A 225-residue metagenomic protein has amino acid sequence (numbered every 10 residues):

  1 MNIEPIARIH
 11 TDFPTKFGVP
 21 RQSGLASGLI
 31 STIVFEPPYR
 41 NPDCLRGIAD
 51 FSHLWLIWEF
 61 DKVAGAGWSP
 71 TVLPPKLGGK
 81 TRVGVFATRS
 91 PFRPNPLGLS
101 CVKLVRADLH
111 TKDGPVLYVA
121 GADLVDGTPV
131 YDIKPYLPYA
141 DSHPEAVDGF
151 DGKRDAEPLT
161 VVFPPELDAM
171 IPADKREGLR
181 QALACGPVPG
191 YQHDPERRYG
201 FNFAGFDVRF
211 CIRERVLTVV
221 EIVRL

Functional and structural regions predicted by a protein language model:
M1-L97, L109-Y118, A122-L225: Mixed-charge, low-complexity intrinsically disordered regions
V102-D108: Conserved positions in beta-strands of structured domains
